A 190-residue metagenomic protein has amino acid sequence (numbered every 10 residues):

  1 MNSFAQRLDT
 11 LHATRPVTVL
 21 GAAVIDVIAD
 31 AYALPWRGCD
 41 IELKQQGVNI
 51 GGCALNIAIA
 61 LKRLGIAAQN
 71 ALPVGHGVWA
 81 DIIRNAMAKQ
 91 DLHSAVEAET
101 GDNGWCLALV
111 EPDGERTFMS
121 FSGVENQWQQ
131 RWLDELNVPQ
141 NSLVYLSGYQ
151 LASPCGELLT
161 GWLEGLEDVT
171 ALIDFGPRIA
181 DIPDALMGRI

Functional and structural regions predicted by a protein language model:
M1-A23, R84-A98, E111-I190: Ribokinase/PfkB-type carbohydrate-kinase core domain
M1-P73, D81-I82: Glycine-rich phosphate/adenosyl-contacting loop at the front of the ribokinase-like
R15, N103-W105: Change "...and in nucleic-acid phosphodiester-cleaving endonucleases..." to "...and in nucleic-acid processing enzymes
E42, I66, V78, G114-S120: Short, well-ordered strand-loop elements centered on a beta-strand within folded domains, enriched for acidic residues
Q45, A71-H76, D91-N103: Beta-strand->loop->alpha-helix junctions that form or flank phosphate-binding loops in nucleotide-handling enzymes
C53-N56, W79, G104, C155: Short glycine/serine/threonine-rich phosphate/pyrophosphate-binding segments that cradle anionic phosphate groups
I59, W105-L109, T117: Short beta-strand scaffold segments in enzyme catalytic cores
A80-D81, W105-C106, P183: Short Asp/Glu-rich motifs
